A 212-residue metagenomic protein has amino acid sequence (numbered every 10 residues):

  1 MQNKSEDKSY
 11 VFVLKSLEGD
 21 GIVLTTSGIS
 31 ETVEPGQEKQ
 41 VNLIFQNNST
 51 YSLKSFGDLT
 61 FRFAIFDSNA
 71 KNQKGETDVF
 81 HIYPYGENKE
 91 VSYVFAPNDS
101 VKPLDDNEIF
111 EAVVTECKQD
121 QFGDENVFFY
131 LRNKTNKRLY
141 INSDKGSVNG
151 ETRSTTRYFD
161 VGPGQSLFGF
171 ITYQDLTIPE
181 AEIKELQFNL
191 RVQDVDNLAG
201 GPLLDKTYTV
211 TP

Functional and structural regions predicted by a protein language model:
M1-D7, Y130-N136: Asparagine-centered strand-capping/turn motif at beta-strand->loop junctions
D7-K15, S55, K137-K145, I183: Short, hydrophobic/aromatic beta-strand segments
V13-V23, S143-T152: Extended low-complexity, serine/threonine- and proline-enriched intrinsically disordered segments
V23-E76, D124, G150-G200: Short, solvent-exposed, Trp/other aromatic-anchored flexible loops in extracytoplasmic proteins
Q73-V94, G201-P212: Short beta-strand elements
K89-Q121: Low-complexity, acidic Ser/Thr/Pro/Gly-rich terminal tails and inter-domain linkers that flank the onset of structured
F122-F128: Short, solvent-exposed loop/turn segments enriched in Ser/Thr/Gly
